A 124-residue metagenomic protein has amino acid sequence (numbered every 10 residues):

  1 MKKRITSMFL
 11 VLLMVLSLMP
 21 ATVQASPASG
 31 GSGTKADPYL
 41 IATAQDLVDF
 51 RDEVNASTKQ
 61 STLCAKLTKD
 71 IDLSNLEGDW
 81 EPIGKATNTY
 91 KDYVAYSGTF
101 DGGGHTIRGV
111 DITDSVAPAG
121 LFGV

Functional and structural regions predicted by a protein language model:
M1-F9: Bacterial N-terminal signal peptides that target proteins for export
I5, V15, P27-G30: Intrinsically disordered, low-complexity segments
V11-L13: Alpha-helical transmembrane segments of integral membrane proteins
L16-Q24: C-terminal segment of classical bacterial N-terminal signal peptides
V23-V124: Surface-exposed repetitive/solenoidal architectures
